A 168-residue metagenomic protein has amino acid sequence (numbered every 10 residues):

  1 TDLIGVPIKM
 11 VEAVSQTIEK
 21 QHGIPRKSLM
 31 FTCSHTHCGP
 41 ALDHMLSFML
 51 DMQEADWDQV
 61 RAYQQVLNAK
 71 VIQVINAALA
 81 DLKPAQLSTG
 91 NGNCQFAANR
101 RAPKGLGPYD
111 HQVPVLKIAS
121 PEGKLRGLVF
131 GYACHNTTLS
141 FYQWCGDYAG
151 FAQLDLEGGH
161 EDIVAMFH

Functional and structural regions predicted by a protein language model:
T1-H168: Conserved beta-alpha junction segments in alpha/beta enzyme cores
